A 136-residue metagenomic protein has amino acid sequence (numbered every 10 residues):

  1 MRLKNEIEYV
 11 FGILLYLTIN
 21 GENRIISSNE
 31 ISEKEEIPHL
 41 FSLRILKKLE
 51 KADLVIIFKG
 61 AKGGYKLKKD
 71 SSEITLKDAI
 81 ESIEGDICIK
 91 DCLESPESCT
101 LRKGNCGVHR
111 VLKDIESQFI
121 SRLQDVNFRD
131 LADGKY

Functional and structural regions predicted by a protein language model:
N5, Y9-I37: N-terminal helix-turn-helix DNA-binding core of bacterial DNA-binding proteins
S42, L46-E50: Basic amphipathic alpha-helical segments that dock to polyanions
F58: Conserved acidic, metal-coordinating active-site core of Asp-based, Mg2+-dependent phosphoryl-transfer enzymes
A61-K68: Minor-groove-contacting beta-hairpin "wing" of winged helix-turn-helix DNA-binding domains
K68-Y136: Non-DNA-binding regulatory cores of transcription-related proteins, predominantly C-terminal effector-binding
